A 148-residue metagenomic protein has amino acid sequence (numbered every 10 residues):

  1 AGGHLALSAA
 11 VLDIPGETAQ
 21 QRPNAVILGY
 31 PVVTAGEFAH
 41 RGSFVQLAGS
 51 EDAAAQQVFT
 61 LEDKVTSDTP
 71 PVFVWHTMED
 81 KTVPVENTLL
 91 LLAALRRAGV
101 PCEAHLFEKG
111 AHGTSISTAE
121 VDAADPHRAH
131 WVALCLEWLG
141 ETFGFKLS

Functional and structural regions predicted by a protein language model:
A1-G42, D52, Q56-Q57: Primarily recognizes the serine-hydrolase "nucleophile elbow" in alpha/beta-hydrolase and SGNH/GDSL folds
I27-G29, F73-W75, H105: Hydrophobic/aromatic beta-strand patches that form the interior of the parallel beta-sheet core in alpha/beta enzyme
A35, E79-V83: Acidic catalytic loop of the alpha/beta-hydrolase fold
A39-Q46, S117-A119: Short, flexible, mixed-charge acidic loops at enzyme active sites
G49-K64, T69-P70: Active-site nucleophile elbow and catalytic-triad environment of alpha/beta-hydrolase enzymes
D68, F73-H76, D80: Short beta-strand/loop motif that positions the catalytic acidic residue of the alpha/beta-hydrolase fold
V85-S148: C-terminal catalytic histidine-bearing segment of alpha/beta-hydrolase fold enzymes
